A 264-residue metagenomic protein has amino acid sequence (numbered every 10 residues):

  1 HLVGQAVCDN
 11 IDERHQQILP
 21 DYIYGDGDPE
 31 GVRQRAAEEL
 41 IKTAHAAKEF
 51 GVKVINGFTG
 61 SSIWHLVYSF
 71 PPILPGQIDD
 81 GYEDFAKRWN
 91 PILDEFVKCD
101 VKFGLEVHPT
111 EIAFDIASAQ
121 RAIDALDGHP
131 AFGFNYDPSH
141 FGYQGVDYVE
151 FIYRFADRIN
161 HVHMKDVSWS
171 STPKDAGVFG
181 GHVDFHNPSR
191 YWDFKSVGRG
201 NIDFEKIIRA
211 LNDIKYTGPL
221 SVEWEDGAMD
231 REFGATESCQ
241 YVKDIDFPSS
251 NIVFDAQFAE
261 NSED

Functional and structural regions predicted by a protein language model:
H1, N56, N160-H163, S221: Conserved beta-strand positions in the central sheet of alpha/beta enzyme cores
L2-V7, G60-S62, H108-T110, D137-F141 (+2 more regions): Active-site beta-loop-alpha junctions enriched in small/polar residues
V7-F134, E232, A256: Active-site acidic/histidine proton-transfer and metal-coordination neighborhood in alpha/beta enzyme cores
R35-A46, Q144-I152, F204-I207: Short, acidic/polar
A47, V52, I159, Y216-T217: A structural motif
D79-N201, V253-F254: Acidic/histidine-rich catalytic cores of soluble enzymes
R199-D213: A short, acidic, amphipathic alpha-helical segment used as a generic capping/interface helix at domain edges
R231-I252, F258: C-terminal helical cap(s) of enzyme catalytic domains, especially alpha/beta-barrels
